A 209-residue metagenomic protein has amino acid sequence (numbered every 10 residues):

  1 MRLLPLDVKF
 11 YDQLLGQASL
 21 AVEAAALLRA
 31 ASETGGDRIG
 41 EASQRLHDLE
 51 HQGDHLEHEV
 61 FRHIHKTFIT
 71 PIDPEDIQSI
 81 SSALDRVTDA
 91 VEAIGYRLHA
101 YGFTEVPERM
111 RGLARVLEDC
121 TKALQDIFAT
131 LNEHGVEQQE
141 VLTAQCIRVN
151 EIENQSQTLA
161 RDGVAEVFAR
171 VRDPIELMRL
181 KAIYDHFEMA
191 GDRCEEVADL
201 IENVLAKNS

Functional and structural regions predicted by a protein language model:
M1-S209: Cytosolic, long alpha-helical scaffolding segments
